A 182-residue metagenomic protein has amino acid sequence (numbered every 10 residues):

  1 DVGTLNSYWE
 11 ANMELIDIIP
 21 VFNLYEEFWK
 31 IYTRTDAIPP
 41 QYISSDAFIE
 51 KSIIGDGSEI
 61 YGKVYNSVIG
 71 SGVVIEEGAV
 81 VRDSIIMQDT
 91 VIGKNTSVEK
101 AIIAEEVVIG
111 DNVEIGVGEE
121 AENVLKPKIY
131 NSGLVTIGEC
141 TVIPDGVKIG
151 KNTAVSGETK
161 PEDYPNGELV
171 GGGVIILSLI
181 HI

Functional and structural regions predicted by a protein language model:
D1-L179: Left-handed beta-helix
